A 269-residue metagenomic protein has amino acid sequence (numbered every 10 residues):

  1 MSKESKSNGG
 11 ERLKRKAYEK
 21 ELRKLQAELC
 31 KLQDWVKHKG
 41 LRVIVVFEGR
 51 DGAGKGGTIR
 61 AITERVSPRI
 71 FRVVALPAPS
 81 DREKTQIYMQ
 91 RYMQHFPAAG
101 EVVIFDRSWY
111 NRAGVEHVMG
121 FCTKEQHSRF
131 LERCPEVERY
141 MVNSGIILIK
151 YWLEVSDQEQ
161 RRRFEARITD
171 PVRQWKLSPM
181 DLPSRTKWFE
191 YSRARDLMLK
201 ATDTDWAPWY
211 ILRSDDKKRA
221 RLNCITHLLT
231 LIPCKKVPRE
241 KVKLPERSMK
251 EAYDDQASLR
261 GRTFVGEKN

Functional and structural regions predicted by a protein language model:
M1-N269: Glycine-rich phosphate-binding loop of ATP-dependent small-molecule kinases
